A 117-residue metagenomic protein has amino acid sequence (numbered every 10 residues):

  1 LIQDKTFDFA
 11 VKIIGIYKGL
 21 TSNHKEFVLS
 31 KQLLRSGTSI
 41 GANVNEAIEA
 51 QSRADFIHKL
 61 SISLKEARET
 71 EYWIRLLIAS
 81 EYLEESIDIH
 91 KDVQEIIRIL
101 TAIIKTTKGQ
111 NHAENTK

Functional and structural regions predicted by a protein language model:
L1-K117: Short, C-terminally biased terminal segments at protein or domain edges
